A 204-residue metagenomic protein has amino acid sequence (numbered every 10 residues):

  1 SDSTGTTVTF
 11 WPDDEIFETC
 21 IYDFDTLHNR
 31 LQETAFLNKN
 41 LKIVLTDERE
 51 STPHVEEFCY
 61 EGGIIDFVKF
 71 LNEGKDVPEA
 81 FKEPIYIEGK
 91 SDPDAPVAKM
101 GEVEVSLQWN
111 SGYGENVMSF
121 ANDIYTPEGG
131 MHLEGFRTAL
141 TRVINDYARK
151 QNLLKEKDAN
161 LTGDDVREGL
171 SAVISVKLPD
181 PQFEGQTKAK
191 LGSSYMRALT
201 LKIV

Functional and structural regions predicted by a protein language model:
S1-V44, E50-T52: Flexible, glycine-/charge-rich segments associated with ATP-binding catalytic modules
T9-W11, M118, K202: Surface-exposed beta-strand-to-loop junctions that form interaction patches on eukaryotic regulatory domains
E18-I21, G130, S194: Charge-dense, low-complexity intrinsically disordered segments
D25, E33-T34, N40, V44-Q186: GHKL/Histidine-kinase-like ATPase module
E184-M196: Helical (often loop-to-helix) elements that flank the catalytic cores of nucleotide-handling enzymes
S194-V204: Long, non-coiled-coil amphipathic alpha-helical linker/lever segments that couple catalytic cores to other domains
